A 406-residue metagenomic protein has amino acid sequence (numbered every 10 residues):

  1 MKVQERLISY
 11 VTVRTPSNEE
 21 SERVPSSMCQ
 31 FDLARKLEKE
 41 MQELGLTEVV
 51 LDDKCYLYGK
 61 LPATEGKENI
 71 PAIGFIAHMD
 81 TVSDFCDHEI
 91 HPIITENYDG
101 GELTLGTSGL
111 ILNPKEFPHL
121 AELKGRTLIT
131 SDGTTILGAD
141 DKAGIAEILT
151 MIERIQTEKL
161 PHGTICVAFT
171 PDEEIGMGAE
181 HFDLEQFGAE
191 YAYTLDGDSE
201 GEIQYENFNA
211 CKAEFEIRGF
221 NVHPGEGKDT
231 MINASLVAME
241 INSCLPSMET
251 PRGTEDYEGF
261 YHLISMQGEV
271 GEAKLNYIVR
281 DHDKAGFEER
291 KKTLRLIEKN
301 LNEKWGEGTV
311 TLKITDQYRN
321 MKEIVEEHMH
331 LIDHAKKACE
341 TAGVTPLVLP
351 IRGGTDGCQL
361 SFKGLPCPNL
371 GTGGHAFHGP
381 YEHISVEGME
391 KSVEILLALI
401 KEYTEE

Functional and structural regions predicted by a protein language model:
K2-M28, T130, Y318, H378-G379: N-terminal capping segment at the start of a domain
E22-I70, G74-I76, D80, H91: A non-catalytic alpha/beta surface segment that caps or lines the substrate-entry region of metallo-dependent hydrolase
M28, T135-A146, K228-L236, H383-E390: Short, conserved micro-motifs enriched in small and acidic residues
K67-T164, A189, K391: Active-site metal-coordination/substrate-binding segment of hydrolases, especially metallo-dependent peptidases
P71-G74, R126-L128, I165-C166, E190-Y193 (+3 more regions): Structural motif
L103, L120, R126-A139, P171-K299 (+2 more regions): Midchain, well-structured core segments that form catalytic/ion-binding scaffolds
S235-E406: Metal-dependent amide/peptide-bond hydrolase catalytic core, centered on the "pita-bread" metallohydrolase fold
